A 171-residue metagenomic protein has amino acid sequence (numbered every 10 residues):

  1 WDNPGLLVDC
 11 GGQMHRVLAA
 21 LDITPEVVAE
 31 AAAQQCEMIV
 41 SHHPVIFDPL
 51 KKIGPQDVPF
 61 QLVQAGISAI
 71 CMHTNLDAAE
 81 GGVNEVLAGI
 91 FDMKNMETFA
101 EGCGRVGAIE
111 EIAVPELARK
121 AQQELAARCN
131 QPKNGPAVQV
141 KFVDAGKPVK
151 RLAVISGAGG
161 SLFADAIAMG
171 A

Functional and structural regions predicted by a protein language model:
W1-A171: Hydrophobic structural segments
